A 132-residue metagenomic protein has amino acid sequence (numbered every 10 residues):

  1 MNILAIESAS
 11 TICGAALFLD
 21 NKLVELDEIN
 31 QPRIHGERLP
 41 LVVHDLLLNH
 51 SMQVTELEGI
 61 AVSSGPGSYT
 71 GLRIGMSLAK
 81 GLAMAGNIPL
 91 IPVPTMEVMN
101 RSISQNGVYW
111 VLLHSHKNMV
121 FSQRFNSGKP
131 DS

Functional and structural regions predicted by a protein language model:
M1-S64: N-terminal beta-alpha supersecondary unit
I12, S68, K117-M119: Glycine-rich nucleotide phosphate-binding loop and flanking beta-alpha elements of Rossmann-like dinucleotide-binding
K22, I34, P89-S132: Surface "functional belts" at beta-alpha junctions
Q31, H35-R38, T70-I74, P92: Generic, well-ordered alpha-helical segments
R38-L41, S77, V98: Short amphipathic alpha-helical face segments that pack within enzyme cores and frequently flank/anchor catalytic
L48-T55, M84-V93: Phosphate-handling active-site elements
G59-L90: DPxDG-like acidic metal-binding loop motif
